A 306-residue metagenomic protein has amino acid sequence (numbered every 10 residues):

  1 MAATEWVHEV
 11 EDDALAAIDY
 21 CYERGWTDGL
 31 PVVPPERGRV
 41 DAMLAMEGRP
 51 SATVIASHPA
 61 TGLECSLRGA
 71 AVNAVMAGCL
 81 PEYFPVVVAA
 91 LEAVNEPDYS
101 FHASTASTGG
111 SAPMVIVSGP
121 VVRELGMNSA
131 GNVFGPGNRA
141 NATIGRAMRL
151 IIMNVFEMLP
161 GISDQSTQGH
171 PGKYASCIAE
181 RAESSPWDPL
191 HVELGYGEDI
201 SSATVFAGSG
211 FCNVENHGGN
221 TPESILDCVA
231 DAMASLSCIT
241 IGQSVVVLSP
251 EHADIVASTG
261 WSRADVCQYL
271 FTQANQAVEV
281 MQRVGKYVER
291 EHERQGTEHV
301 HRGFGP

Functional and structural regions predicted by a protein language model:
M1-P306: Non-transmembrane, aqueous-exposed alpha-helical and coiled segments at domain scale
